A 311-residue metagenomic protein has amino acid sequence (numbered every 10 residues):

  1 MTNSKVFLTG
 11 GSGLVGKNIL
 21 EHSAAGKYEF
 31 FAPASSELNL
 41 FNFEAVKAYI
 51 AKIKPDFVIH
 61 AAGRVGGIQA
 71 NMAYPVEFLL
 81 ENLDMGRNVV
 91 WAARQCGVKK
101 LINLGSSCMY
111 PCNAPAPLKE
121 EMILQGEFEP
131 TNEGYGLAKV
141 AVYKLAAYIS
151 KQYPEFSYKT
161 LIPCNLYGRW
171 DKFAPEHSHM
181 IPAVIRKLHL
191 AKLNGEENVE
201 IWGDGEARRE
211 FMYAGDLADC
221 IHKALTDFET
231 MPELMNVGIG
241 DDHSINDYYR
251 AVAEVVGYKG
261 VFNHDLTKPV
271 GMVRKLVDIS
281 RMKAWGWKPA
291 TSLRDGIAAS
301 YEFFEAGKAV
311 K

Functional and structural regions predicted by a protein language model:
T9-G10: Conserved N-terminal Rossmann-fold NAD(P)-binding element of oxidoreductases
G13-L14, E21-A25, L190-K311: C-terminal substrate-binding subdomain of Rossmann-fold SDR/epimerase-dehydratase oxidoreductases
A24-A48: Adenosine-cofactor binding site in Rossmann-like domains, unifying the SAM/SAH pocket of S-adenosylmethionine-dependent
F43-L83, Q95: NAD(P)H-binding glycine-rich loop region in Rossmannoid oxidoreductase-like domains and their noncatalytic homologs
A62-G63, I102-S106, I162-C164, G238: Active-site beta-alpha turn of Rossmann-fold NAD(P)-dependent dehydrogenases/reductases
R87-N132, K159: Conserved Rossmann-fold NAD(P)-dependent oxidoreductase catalytic core, especially the SDR/UDP-sugar
N113-M122, K144-L225, Y249-E254: NAD(P)-dependent short-chain dehydrogenase/reductase
G134, A138-A141: Active-site helix of classical SDR
